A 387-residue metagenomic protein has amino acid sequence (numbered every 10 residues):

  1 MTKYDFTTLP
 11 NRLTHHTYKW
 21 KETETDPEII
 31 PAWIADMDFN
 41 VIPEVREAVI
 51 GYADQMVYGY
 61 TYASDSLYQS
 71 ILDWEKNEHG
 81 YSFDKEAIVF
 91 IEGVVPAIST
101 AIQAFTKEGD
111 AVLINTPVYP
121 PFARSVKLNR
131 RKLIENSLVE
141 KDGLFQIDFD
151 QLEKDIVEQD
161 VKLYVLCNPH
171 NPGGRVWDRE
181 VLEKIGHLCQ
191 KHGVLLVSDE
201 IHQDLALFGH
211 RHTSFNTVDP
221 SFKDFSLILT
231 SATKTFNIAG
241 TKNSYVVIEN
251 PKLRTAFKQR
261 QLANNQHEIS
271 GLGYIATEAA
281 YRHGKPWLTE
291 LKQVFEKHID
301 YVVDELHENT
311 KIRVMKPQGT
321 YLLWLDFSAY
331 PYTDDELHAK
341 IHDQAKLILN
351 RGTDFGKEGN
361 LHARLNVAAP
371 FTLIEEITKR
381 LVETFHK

Functional and structural regions predicted by a protein language model:
M1-G59: N-terminal "arm"/small-domain region of PLP-dependent enzymes with the aminotransferase-like
M1-Y4, L9, D65-L67, I71 (+3 more regions): Conserved long hydrophobic alpha-helices within structured protein cores
E24-I30, A35-I50, F83-D84, V89-K387: PLP-dependent class I/II
G59-E92: Conserved N-terminal alpha-helix of the aminotransferase class I/II PLP-enzyme fold
